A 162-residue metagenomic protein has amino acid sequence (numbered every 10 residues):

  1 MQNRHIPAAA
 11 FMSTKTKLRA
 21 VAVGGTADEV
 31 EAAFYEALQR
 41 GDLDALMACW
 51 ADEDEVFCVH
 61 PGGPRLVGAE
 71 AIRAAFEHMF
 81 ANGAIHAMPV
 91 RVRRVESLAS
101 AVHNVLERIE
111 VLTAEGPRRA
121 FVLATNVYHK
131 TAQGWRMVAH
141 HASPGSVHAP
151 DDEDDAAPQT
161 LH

Functional and structural regions predicted by a protein language model:
Q2-A48, V56-H162: A beta-strand edge to alpha-helix "cap/lid" segment located at domain peripheries
A51: Helix-to-beta-strand junctions that scaffold the AdoMet/dcAdoMet cofactor pocket in Class I SAM-dependent enzymes
